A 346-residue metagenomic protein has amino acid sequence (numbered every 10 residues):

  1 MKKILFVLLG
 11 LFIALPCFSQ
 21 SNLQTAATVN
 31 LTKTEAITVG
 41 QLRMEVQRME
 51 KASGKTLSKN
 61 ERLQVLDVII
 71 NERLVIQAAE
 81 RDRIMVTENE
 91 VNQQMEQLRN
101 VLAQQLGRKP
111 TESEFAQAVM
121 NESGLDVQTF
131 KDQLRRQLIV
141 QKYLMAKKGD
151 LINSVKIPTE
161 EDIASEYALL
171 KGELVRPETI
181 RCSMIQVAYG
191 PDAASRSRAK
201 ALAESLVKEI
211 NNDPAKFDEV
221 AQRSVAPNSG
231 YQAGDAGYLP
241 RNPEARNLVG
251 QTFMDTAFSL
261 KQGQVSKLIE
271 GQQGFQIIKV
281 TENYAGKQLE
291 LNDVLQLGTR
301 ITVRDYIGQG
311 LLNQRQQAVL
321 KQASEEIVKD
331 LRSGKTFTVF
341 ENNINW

Functional and structural regions predicted by a protein language model:
M1-I4: Positively charged n-region of N-terminal signal peptides that target proteins for export
F6-L11: Sec-dependent N-terminal signal peptides
C17-S19: Boundary at the C-terminal end of the N-terminal hydrophobic targeting segment
S21-Q24, N30, T56-W346: Peptidyl-prolyl cis-trans isomerase
A27-N60, Q105: N-terminal targeting signals for Sec/Tat export/insertion, comprising classic cleavable signal peptides
